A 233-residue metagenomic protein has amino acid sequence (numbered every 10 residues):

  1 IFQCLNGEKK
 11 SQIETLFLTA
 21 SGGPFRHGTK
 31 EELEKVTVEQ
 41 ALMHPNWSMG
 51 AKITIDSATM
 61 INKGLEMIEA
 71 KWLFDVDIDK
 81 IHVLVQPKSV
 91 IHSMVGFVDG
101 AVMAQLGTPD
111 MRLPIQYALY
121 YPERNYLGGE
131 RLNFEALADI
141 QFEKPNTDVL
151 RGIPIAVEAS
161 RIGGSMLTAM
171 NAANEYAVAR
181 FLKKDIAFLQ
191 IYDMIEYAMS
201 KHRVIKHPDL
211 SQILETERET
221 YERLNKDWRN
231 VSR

Functional and structural regions predicted by a protein language model:
F2-R233: Catalytic, metal-anchored helix/loop core of enzyme active sites in primary metabolism
